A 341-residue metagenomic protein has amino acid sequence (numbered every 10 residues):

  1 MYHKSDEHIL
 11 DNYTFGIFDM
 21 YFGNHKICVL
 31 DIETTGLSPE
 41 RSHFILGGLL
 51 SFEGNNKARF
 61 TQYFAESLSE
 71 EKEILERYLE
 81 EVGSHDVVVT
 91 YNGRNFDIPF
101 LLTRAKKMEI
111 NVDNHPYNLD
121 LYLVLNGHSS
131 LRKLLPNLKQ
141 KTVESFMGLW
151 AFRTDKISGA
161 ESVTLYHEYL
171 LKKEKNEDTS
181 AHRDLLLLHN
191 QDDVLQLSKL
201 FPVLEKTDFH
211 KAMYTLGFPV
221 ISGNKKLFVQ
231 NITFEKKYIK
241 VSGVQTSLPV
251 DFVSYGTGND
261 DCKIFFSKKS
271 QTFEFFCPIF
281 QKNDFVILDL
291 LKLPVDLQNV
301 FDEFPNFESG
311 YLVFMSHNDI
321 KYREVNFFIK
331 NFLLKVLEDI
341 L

Functional and structural regions predicted by a protein language model:
M1-S42, F52-L341: DEDD superfamily 3′-5′ metal-dependent exonuclease/proofreading module
G47-L49: Short beta-strand scaffold segments in enzyme catalytic cores
